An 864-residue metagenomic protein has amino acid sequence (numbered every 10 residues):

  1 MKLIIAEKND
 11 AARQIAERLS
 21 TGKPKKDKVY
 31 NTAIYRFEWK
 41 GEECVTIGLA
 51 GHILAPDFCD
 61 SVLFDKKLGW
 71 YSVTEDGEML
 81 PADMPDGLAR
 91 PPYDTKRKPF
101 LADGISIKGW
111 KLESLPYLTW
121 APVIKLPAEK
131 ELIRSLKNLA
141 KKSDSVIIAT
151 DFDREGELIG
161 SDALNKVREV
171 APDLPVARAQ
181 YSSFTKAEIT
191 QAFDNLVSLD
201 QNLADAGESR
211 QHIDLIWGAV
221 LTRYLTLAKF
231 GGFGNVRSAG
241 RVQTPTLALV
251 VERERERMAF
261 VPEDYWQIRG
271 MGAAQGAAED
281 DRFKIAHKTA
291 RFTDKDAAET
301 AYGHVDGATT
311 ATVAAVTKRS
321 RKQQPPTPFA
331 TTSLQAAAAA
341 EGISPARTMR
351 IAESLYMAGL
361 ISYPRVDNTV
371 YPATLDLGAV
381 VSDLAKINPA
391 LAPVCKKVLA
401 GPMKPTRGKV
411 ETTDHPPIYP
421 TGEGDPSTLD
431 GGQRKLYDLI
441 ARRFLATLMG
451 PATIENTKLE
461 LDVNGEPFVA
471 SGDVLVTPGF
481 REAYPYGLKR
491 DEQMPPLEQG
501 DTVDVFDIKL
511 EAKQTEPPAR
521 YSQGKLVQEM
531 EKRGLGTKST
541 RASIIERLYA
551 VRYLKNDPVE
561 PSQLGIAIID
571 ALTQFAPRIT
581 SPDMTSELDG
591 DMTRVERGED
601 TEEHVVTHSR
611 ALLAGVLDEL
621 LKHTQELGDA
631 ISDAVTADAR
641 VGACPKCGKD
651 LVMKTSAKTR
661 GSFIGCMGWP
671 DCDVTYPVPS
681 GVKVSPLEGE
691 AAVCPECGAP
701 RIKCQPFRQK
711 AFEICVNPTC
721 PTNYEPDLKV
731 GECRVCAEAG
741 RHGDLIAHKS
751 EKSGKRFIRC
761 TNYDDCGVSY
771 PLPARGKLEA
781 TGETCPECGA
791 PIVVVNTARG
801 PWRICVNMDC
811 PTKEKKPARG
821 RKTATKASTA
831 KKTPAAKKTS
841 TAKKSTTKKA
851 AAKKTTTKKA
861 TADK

Functional and structural regions predicted by a protein language model:
M1-W217, F506: Intrinsically disordered, low-complexity regulatory segments
K2-L3, Y35, K166, T222 (+4 more regions): Basic, low-complexity terminal or inter-domain segments flanking catalytic cores
N9-A16, E43, K98, G104 (+20 more regions): Amphipathic alpha-helical transducer elements in NTP-driven molecular machines
W39-I47, G51-K125, G234-E353, M357 (+9 more regions): Long, highly charged, low-complexity internal segments
I124, T150-F152, V170-A177, V197-A204 (+5 more regions): Short, polar/flexible loop-turn hinges at active-site or ligand-entry regions and domain interfaces
K142, F184-G270, R319: C-terminal or mid-to-C-terminal helical accessory/interaction module adjacent to the motor/catalytic core
T150-F152, A336-A338, R365: Short glycine-centered, acidic/aromatic-flanked micro-motifs in structured strand/loop junctions that mark active-site
I361-D367: Short amphipathic alpha-helical interface patches used for protein-protein assembly/oligomerization
